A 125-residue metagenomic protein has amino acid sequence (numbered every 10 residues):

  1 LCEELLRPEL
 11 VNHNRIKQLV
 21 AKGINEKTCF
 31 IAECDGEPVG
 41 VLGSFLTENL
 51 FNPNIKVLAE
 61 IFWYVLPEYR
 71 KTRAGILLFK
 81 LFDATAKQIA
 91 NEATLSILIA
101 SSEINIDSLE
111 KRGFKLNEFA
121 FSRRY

Functional and structural regions predicted by a protein language model:
C2-L19: Conserved GNAT-fold acetyl-CoA-binding loop/helix
L19-I31: A short helix-loop-beta-strand connector motif used in the catalytic cores of GNAT acetyltransferases and, in some
I31, E37-L46: Conserved beta-strand in the GNAT
N49-E60, N117: A conserved beta-turn-beta hairpin within the catalytic core of GNAT-like acetyltransferases that forms part
I61-T72: A short, internal acetyl-CoA/4′-phosphopantetheine-binding micro-motif in the GNAT/acyltransferase core
K71-A84: Conserved acetyl-CoA-binding loop-helix of GNAT-fold acetyltransferases
T94-N105, Y125: Conserved beta-strand-loop-alpha-helix junction that forms the acyl-donor binding cleft
S108-F119: Conserved acetyl-CoA-binding loop of GNAT-fold acetyltransferases
